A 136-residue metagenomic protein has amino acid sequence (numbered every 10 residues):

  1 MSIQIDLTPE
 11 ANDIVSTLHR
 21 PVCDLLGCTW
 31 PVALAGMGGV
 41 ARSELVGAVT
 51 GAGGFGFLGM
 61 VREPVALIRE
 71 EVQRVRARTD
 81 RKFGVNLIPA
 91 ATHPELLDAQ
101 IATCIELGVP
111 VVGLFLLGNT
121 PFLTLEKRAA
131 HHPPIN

Functional and structural regions predicted by a protein language model:
S2-N136: Active-site entrance/lid segments in N-terminal catalytic domains of soluble metabolic enzymes
